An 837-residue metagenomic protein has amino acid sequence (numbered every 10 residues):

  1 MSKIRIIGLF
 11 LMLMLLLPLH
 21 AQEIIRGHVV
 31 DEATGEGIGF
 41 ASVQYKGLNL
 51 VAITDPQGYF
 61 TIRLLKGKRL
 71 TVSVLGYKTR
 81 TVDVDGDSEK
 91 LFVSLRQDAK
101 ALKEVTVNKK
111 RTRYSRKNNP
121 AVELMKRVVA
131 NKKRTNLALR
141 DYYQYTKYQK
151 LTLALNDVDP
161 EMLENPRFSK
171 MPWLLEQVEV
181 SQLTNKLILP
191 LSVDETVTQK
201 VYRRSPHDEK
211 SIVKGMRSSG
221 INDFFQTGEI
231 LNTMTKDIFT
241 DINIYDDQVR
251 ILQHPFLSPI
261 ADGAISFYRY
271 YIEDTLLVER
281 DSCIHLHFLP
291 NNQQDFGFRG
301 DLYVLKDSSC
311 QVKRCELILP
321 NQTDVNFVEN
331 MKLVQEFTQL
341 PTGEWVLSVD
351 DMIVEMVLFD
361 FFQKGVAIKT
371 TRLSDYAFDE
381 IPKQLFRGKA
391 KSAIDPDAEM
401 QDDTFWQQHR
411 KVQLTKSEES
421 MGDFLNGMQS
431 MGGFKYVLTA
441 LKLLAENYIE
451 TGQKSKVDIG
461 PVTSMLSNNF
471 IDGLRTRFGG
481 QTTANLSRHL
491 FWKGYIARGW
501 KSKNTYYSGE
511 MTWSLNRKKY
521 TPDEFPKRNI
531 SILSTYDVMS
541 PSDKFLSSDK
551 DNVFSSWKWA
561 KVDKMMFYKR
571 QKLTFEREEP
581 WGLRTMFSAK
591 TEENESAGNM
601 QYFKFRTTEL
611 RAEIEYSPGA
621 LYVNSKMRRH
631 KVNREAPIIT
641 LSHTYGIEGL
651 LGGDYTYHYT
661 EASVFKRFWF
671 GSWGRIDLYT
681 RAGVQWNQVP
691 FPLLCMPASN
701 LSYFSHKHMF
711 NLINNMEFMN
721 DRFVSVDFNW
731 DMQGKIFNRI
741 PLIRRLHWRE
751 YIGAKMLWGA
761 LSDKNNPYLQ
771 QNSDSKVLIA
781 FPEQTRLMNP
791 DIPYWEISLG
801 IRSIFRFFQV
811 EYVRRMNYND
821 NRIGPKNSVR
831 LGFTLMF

Functional and structural regions predicted by a protein language model:
L9, H254-F256, G388-F837: Exposed, low-structure sequence patches enriched in small/polar residues
E23-I25, E32-G47: Short, ordered, surface-exposed loop/turn motifs in non-cytosolic proteins
I25-D31, G58, V93: A short, amphipathic beta-strand motif
V30, V74-Y77, K90-L137: Short, acidic, small-residue-rich periplasmic hinge/interaction motif at the N-terminus of Gram-negative outer-membrane
G35-G39, T61-K68: Short Pro-Gly-centered beta-turn/loop motif in secreted/extracellular proteins
Y45, R69-V82: A short, solvent-exposed loop/turn motif at the edges and junctions of modular extracellular/periplasmic domains
N49-Y59: Short, acidic Ser/Thr/Gly-rich low-complexity loop/linker segments typical of extracellular and cell-surface proteins
R111-C283, L289-G297, F359-G460, S464-S467 (+5 more regions): Structured extracytoplasmic
